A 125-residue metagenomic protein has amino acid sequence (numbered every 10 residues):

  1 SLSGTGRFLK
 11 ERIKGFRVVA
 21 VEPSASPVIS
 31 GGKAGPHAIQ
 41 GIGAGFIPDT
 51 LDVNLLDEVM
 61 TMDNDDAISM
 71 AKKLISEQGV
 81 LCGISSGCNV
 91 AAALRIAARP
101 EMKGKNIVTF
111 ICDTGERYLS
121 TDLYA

Functional and structural regions predicted by a protein language model:
S1-T5, S85-A93, Y118: Short glycine/serine/threonine-rich phosphate/pyrophosphate-binding segments that cradle anionic phosphate groups
G6-I13, A91-E101: Alpha-helix C-terminal capping segments
L9-I84, D122-A125: Active-site/ligand-binding loops adjacent to catalytic centers
S24, C88, F110: Residue-level "edge-of-site" marker
G45, L94-A125: Phosphate-binding loop/pocket of nucleotide- and phosphate-handling active sites
S69-K72, G87-L94, K105: A generic structural signal for well-ordered alpha-helical surface patches
